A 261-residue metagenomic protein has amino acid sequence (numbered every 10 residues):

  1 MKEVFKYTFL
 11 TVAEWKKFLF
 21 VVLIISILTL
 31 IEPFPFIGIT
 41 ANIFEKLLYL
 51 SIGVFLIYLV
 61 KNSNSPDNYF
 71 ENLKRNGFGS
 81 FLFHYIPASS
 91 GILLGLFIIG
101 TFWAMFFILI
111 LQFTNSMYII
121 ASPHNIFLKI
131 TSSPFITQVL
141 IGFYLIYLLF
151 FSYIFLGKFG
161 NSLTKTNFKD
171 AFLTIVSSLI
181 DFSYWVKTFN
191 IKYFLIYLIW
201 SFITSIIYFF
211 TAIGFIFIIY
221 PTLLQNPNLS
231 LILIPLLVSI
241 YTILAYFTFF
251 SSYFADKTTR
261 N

Functional and structural regions predicted by a protein language model:
M1-L28, K74-I99, F150-F209: Interfacial aromatic "cap" segments that immediately flank transmembrane helices in multipass membrane proteins
K2-V60, S65: N-terminal first transmembrane alpha-helix
L28-Y49, G100-L145, S205-T242: Membrane-helix interface segments in multi-pass membrane proteins
E45-S65, Y144, L148-D170, K192-N261: Juxtamembrane transition segments at transmembrane-helix termini in multipass membrane proteins
K61-N76: Membrane-helix interface linkers and caps
